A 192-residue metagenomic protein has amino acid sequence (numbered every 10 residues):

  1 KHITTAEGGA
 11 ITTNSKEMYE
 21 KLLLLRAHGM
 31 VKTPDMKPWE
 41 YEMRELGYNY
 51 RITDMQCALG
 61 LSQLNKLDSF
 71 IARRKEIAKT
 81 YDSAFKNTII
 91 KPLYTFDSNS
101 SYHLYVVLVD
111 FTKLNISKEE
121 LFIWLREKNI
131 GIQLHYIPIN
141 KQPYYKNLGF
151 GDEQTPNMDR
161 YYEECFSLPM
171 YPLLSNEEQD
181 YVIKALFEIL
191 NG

Functional and structural regions predicted by a protein language model:
K1-H2, E40: Exposed boundary/loop context
H2, A6-I11: Glycine-rich phosphate-binding loop of ATP-grasp-fold ATP-dependent ligases
N14-G192: PLP-dependent aminotransferase class I/II
